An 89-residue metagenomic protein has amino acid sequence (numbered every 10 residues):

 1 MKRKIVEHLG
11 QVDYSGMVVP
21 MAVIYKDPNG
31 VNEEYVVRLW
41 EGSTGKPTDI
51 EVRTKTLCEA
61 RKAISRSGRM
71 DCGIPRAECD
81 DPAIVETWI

Functional and structural regions predicted by a protein language model:
M1-V36, S43, S65-R69, P75: Short N-terminal "domain-start" leader segments that mark the transition from disordered tails or signal peptides into
G16, G30, V52, A83-I84: Low-complexity, compositionally biased segments
R38-G42, W88-I89: Secondary-structure transition/turn motif
G45-L57: A short, exposed loop/beta-hairpin motif centered on an aromatic-Gly-Thr core
P47-D49, R61-I64, R76-E78: Glycine-rich loops and low-complexity Gly/Arg-rich segments that provide flexible linkers or classic glycine-based
K55-C58, R66-M70: Short C-terminal domain-edge/linker segments immediately following a structured domain
D71-I89: Short, mixed-charge low-complexity intrinsically disordered segments
